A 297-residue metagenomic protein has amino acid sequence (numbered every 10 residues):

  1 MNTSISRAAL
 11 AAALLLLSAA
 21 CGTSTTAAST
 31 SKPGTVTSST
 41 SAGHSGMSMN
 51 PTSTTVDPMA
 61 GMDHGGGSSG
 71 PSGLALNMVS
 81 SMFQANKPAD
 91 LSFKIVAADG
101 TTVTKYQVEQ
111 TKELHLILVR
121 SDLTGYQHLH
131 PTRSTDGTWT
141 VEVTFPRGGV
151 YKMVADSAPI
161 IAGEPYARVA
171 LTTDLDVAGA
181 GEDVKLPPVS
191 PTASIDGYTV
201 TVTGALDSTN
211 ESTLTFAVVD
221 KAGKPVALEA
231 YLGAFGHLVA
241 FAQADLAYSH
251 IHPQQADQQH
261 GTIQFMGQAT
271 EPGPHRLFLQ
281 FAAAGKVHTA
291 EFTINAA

Functional and structural regions predicted by a protein language model:
M1-L10: Bacterial N-terminal signal peptides that target proteins for export
C21-S31: Bacterial lipoprotein signal-peptidase II cleavage site
G22, G34-A297: N-terminal soluble domains immediately following signal/targeting peptides that reside in extracytoplasmic
